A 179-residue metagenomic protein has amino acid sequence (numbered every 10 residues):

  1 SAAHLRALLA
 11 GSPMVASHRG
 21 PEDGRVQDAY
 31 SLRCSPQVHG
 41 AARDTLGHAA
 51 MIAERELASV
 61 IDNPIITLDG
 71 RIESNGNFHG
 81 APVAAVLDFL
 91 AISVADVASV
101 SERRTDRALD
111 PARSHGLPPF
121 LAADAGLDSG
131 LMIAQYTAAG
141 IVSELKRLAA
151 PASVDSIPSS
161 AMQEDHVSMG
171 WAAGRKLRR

Functional and structural regions predicted by a protein language model:
S1-R179: Conserved, well-structured ligand/cofactor-binding cores
